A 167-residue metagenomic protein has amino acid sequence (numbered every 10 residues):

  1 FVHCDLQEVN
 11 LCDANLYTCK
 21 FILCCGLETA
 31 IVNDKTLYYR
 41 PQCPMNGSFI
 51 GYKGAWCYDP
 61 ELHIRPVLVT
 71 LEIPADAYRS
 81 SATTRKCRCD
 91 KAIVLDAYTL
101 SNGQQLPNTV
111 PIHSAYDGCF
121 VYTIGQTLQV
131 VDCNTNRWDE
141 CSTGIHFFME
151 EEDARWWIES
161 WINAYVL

Functional and structural regions predicted by a protein language model:
F1-H63, R79: Tandem repeat scaffolds
F1-Q7, A154, S160-Y165: Extended, small-residue-rich solenoid/repeat segments and analogous flexible loops that form exposed scaffolds
L6, F21, G26, C89-K91 (+2 more regions): Residue-level detector of bioactive/disordered segments in secreted/extracellular proteins and virion assembly
L11, N136, I162-L167: Intrinsically disordered, low-complexity regulatory segments in tyrosine-phosphorylation signaling proteins
Y39-I112, F120, N136, I145-H146: Conserved mixed alpha/beta catalytic, RNA-binding, or beta-rich assembly cores of soluble enzyme, regulatory
D117-E140: Short aromatic-glycine-(Arg/Gly/Cys) micro-motifs in beta-strand/loop hairpins
R137-I158: Extended catalytic/binding region for NAD+/ADP-ribose chemistry, centered on the ART fold
